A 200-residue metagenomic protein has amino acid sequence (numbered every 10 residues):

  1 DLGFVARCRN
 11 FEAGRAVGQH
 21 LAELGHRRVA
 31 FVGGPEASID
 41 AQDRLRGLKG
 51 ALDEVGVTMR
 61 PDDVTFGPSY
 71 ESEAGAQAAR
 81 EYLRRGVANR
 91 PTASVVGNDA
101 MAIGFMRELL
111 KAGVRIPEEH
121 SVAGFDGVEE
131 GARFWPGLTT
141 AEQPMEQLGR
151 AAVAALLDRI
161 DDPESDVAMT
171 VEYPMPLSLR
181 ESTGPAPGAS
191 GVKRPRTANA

Functional and structural regions predicted by a protein language model:
D1-A200: Bacterial carbohydrate/catabolite-sensing allosteric modules
